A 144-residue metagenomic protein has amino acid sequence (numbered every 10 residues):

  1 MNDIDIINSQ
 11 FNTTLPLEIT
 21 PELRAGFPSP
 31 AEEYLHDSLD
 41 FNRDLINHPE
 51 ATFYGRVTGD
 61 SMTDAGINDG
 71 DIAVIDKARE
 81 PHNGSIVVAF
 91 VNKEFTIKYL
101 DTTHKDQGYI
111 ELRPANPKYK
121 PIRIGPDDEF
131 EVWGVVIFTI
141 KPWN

Functional and structural regions predicted by a protein language model:
M1-T63, N83, E94-F95, Y109 (+4 more regions): Short, positionally conserved secondary-structure boundary motifs
D64-A65, A73-V74: Charged, well-structured alpha/beta interaction segments
G70-D71, S85: Structural motif
V74-I75, V88: Hydrophobic beta-strand signal
N83-D106: Short, compositionally biased
L100, L112-A115, V136: Soluble "head" domains of membrane/secretory-pathway proteins
